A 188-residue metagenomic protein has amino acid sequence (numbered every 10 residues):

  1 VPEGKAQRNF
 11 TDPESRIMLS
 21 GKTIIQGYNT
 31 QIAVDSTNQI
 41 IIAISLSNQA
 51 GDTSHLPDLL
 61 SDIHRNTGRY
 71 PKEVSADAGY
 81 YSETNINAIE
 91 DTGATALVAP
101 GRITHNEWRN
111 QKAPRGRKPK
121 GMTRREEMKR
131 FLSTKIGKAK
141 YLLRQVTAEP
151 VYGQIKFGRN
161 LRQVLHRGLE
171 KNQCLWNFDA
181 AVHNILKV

Functional and structural regions predicted by a protein language model:
V1-V188: Anion-binding and metal-coordination hotspots
